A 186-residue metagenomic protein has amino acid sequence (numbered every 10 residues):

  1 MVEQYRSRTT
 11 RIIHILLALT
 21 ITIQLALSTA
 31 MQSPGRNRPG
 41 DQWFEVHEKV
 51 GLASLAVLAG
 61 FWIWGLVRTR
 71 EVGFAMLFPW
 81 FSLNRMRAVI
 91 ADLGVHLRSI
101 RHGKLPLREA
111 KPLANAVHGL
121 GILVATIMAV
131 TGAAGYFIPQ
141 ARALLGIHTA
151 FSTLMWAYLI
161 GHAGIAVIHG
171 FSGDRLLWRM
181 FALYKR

Functional and structural regions predicted by a protein language model:
M1-R186: Membrane-embedded alpha-helical bundles that constitute the cytochrome b-like, heme-associated redox core of multi-pass
